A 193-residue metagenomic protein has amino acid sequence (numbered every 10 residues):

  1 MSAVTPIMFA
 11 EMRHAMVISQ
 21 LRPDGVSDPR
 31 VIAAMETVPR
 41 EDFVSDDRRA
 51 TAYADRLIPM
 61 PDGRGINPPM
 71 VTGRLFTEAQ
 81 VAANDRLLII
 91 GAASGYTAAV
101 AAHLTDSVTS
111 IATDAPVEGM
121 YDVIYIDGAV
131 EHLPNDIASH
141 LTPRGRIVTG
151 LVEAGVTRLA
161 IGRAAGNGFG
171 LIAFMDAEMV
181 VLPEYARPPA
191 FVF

Functional and structural regions predicted by a protein language model:
M1-A112, A165-F169, A173-F193: Class I SAM-dependent transferase core
A83-N84, L141-I147: Short glycine-dipeptide loop
V100, D136-H140: A short acidic, amphipathic alpha-helical/loop segment
T113, V130, G150-G155: Short, acidic/turn-prone active-site loops that include or flank metal/cofactor- and phosphate-binding residues
A115-I124, H132: A short acidic, Gly/Pro-enriched loop at the edge of an enzyme's catalytic core that lines a small-molecule cofactor
Y125-I126, T149: Redox-cofactor binding/interface segments in oxidoreductases and associated redox assembly factors
I137, G145-V152, R158: Conserved beta-strand signature within the Rossmann-like core of class I S-adenosyl-L-methionine
I161-R163: Short, well-ordered beta-strand micro-motif
